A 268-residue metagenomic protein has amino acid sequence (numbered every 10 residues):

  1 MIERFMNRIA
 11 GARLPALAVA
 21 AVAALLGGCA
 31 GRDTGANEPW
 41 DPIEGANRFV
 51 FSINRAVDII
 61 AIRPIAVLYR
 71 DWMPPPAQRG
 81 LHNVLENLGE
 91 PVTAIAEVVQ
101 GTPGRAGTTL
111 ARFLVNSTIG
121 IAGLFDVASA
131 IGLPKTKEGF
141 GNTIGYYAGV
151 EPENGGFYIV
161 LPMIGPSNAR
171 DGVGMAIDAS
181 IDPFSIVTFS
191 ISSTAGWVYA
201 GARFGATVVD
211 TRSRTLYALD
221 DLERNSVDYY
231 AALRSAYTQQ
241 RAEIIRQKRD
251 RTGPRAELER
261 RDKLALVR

Functional and structural regions predicted by a protein language model:
I2-A18: Bacterial N-terminal signal peptides that target proteins for export
L25-G28: C-terminal motif of bacterial Sec signal peptides marking the signal peptidase cleavage site
A30-D33: Bacterial signal peptide processing site
G35-A61, V67-L68, E86: Post-signal peptide N-terminal segment of mature Sec-exported envelope proteins
N37, N142, Y146, V150-R268: A structured, mid-to-C-terminal "fold-capping" secondary-structure block
V50, A66-L81, Q100-G101, T108 (+1 more regions): N-terminal post-signal-peptidase region of extra-cytosolic proteins
P74-R79, E86, E97-R105, A130 (+3 more regions): Surface-exposed, polar/charged faces of alpha-helical domains in mature secreted/periplasmic/lumenal proteins
N87-A169: Mid-length scaffold segments of soluble, non-membrane domains
